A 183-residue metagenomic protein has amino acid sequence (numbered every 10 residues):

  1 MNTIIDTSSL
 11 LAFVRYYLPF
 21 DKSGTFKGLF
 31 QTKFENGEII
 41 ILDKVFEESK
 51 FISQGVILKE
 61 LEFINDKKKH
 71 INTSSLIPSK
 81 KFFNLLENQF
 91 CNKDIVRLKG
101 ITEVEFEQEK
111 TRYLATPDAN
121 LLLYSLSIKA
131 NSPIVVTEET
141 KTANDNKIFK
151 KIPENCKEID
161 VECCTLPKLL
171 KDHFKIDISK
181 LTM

Functional and structural regions predicted by a protein language model:
M1-T3: Extreme N-terminal starter segment of soluble prokaryotic enzymes
T7-P133, K141-T142: Active-site-proximal, substrate-binding regions of enzyme catalytic domains and RNA-binding/basic surfaces
A130-S132, K141-M183: Acidic, PIN/NYN-like endoribonuclease modules and their adjacent C-terminal/linker elements
